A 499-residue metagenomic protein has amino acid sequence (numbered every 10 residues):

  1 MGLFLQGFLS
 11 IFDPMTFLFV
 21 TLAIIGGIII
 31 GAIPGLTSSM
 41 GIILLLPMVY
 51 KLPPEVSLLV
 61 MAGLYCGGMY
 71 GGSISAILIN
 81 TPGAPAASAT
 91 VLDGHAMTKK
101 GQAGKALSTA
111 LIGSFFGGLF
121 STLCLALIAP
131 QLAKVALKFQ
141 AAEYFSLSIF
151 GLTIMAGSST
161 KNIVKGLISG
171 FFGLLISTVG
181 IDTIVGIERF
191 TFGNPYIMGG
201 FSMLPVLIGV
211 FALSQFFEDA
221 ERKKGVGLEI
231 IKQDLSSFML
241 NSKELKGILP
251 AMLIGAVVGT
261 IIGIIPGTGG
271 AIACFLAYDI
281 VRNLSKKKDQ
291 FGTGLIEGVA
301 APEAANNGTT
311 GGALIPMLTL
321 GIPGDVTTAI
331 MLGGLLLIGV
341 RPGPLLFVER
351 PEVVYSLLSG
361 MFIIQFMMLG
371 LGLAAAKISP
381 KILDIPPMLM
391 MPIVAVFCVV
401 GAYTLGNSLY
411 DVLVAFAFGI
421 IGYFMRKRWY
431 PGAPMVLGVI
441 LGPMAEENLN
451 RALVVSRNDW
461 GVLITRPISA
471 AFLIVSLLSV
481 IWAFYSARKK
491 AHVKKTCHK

Functional and structural regions predicted by a protein language model:
M1-S57, P130, E188-L295, P380 (+5 more regions): Helix-loop-helix hairpins and the membrane-proximal interhelical loops of multi-pass alpha-helical transport proteins
I24-S38, G67-N80, M155-T160, A256-P266 (+3 more regions): Transmembrane alpha-helix interface/packing and boundary motifs in multi-pass membrane proteins, characterized by
I29-S39, I77-S88, F120-C124, I262-I272 (+4 more regions): Short helix-coil transition sites and intra-membrane helix breaks within transmembrane domains of multi-pass
S38-M48, M61, A76-A96, L127 (+6 more regions): Re-entrant/interfacial helical elements at transmembrane boundaries that shape and gate the permeation pathway
E55-L59, A96-G113, K286-G298, T327-A329 (+1 more regions): Membrane-interface alpha-helices at helix entry/exit sites of multi-pass transporters
Y65-A76, G83, L295-L320, G324 (+1 more regions): A structural-propensity feature for long, helix-poor, extended segments
C66-G71, I112-C124, L132, I176 (+3 more regions): Membrane-embedded alpha-helical segments of transport systems, primarily multispan ion/solute transporters
S108-G225, L337-A491: Membrane-embedded alpha-helical modules
